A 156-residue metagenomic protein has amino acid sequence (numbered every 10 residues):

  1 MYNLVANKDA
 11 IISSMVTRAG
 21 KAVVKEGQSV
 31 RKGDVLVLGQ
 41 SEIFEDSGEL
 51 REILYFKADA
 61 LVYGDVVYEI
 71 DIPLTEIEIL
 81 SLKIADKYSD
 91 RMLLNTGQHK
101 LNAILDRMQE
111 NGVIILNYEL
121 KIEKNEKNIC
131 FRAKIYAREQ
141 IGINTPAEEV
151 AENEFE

Functional and structural regions predicted by a protein language model:
M1-M15, A19: Signal peptide-directed extracytoplasmic domains
Y2-N3, S13, V37-E156: Charged, low-complexity helical/coil segments in non-catalytic cytosolic or luminal regions
N7, Q28, K57: Charged, alpha-helix-enriched surfaces in structured cytosolic catalytic cores of large nucleotide-utilizing machines
G20-V30, D34: Acidic, glycine-anchored pre-beta loop/turn
